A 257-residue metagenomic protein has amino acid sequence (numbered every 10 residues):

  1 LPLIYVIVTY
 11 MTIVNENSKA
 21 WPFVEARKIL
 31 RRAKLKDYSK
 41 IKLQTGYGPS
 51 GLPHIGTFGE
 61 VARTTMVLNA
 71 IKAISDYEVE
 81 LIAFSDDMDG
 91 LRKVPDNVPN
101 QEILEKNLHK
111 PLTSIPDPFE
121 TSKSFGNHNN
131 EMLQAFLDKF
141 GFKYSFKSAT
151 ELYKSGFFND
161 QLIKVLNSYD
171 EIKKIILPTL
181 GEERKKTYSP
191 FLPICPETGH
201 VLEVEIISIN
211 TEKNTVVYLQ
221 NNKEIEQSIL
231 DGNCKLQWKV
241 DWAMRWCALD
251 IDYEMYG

Functional and structural regions predicted by a protein language model:
L1-Y10: Short, Lys/Arg-enriched N-terminal segments with co-localized hydrophobic residues within the first ~10-30 amino acids
Y10-K173: N-terminal Rossmann-like or analogous alpha/beta NTP/dinucleotide-binding catalytic cores that position adenine
T12, E16-N17, W21-Y47, E171 (+1 more regions): Alpha-helical recognition segments enriched in aromatics with Gly/Pro capping that present substrate-recognition
